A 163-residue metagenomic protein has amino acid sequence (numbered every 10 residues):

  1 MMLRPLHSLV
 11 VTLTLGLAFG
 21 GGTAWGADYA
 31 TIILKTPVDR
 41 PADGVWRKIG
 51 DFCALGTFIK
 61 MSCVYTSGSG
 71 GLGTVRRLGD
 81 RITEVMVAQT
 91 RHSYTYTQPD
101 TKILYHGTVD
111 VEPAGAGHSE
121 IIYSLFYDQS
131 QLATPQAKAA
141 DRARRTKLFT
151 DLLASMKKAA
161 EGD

Functional and structural regions predicted by a protein language model:
M1-V11: Bacterial N-terminal signal peptides that target proteins for export
V10-G20: Bacterial N-terminal signal peptides
G22-S67: Hydrophobic ligand-binding cavity/cleft-lining segments
I33-K35, V75, T95, T108-D110 (+1 more regions): Beta-strand secondary-structure signal
K35-V38, A42, G79, K138 (+1 more regions): Solvent-exposed, acidic/flexible segments
P37, C53-H106, K158-D163: Glycine-rich portal/gate segments that line the openings of hydrophobic small-molecule binding cavities
G44-K48, L55, M86, I121 (+1 more regions): Hydrophobic pocket/interface hotspot
D100-D151, G162: Beta-strand/loop substructures that line and gate deep hydrophobic ligand-binding cavities in soluble
